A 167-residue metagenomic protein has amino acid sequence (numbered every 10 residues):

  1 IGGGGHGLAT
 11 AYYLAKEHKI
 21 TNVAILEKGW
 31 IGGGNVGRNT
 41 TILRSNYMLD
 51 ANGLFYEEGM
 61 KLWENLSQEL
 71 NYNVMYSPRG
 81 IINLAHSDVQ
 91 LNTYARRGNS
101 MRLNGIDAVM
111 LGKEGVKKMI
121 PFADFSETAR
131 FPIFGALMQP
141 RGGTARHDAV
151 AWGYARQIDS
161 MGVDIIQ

Functional and structural regions predicted by a protein language model:
I1-H6, A24: Beta1/beta-strand and adjacent pyrophosphate-binding region of the FAD-binding site in flavoprotein oxidoreductases
A11, A15-K16, Q157: Gly/Ala-rich phosphate-binding loop of Rossmann-like dinucleotide-binding domains, activating on the conserved
A15-N39: Glycine-rich FAD pyrophosphate-binding loop
E27, G112-K113, Q167: Short loop/edge segments at beta-strand edges and connector loops that shape dinucleotide/nucleotide cofactor-binding
G32, I120-A129: FAD-binding beta-loop-beta segment adjacent to the flavin cofactor pocket
T40-F122: Dinucleotide-binding Rossmann-like beta1-alpha1 core, especially the glycine-rich loop that anchors the ADP
L137-Q167: Helical element adjacent to the flavin cofactor pocket in flavoenzyme catalytic cores
